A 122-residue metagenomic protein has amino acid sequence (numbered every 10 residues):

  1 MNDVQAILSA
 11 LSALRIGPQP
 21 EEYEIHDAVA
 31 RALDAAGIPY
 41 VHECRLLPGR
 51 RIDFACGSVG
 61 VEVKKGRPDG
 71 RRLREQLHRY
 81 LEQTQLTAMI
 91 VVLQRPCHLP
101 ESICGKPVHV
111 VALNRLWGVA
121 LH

Functional and structural regions predicted by a protein language model:
M1-R45: Acidic-basic catalytic patches of nuclease active cores, encompassing PD-(D/E)XK and other metal-cofactor nuclease
D34-I38, A55-V59, Q83-T87, G105-P107: Short glycine/proline-enriched coil/turn segments at helix->beta-strand junctions
R45-G57: Catalytic centers of nucleases
R45-L47, Q94-H122: Domain-level recognition of nuclease-like catalytic cores that cleave nucleotide substrates
L46-L47, P68-R72: Short secondary-structure boundary/capping elements
F54, K64, R71-R72, L116-H122: Localized chelating/binding microdomains that coordinate divalent metal ions or stabilize phosphate-bearing
F54-R67, Y80: Conserved catalytic cores of phosphodiester-cleaving nucleases, focusing on short active-site segments
R71-I103: Short, charged, amphipathic alpha-helix that recurs within catalytic cores of restriction-modification and other
